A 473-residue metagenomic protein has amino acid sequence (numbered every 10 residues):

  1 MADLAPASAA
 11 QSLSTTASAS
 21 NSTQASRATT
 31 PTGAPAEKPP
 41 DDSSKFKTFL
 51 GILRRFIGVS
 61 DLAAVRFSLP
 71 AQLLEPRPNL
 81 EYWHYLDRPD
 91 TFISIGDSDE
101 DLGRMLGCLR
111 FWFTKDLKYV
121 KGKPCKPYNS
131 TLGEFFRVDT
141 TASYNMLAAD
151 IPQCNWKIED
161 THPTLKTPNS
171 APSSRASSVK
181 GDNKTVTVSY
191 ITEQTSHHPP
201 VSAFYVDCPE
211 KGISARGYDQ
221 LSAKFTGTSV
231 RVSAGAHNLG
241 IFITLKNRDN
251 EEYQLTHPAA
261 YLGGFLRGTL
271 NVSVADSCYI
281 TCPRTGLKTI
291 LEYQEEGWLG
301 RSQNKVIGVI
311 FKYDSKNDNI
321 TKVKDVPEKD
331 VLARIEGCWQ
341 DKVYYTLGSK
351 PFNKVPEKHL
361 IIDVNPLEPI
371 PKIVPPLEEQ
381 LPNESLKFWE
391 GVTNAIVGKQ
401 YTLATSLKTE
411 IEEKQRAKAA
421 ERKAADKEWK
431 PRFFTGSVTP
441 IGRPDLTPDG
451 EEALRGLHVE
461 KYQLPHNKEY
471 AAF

Functional and structural regions predicted by a protein language model:
A2-S94, L102-F473: Extended acidic, Ser/Thr- and Pro-enriched interaction/regulatory segments
